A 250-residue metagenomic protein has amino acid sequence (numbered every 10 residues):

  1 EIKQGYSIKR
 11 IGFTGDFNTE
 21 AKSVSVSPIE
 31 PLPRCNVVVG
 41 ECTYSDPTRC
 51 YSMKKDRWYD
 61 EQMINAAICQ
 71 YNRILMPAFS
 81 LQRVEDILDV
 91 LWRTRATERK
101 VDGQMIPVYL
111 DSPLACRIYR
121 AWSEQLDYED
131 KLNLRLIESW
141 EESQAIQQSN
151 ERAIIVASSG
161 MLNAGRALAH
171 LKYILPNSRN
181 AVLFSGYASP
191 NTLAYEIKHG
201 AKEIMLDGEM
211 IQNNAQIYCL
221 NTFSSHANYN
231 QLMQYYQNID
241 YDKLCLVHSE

Functional and structural regions predicted by a protein language model:
E1-D86, V90-Q104: His/Asp/Glu-rich metal-coordinating catalytic cores of metallo-dependent phosphodiesterases/hydrolases acting on
R10-I11, V37, I154, A181 (+1 more regions): Structural motif
F17-E20, S45, G160-N163, I174 (+1 more regions): Short beta->alpha connector loops
E30-R34, V101-G103, Y173-S178, M210 (+1 more regions): Short, conserved loop/helix-junction motifs that constitute active-site signature segments in enzyme catalytic cores
D60-T192, V247: Hard-cation-handling environments
E61, G165-I174, S224-I239: A short, acidic, amphipathic alpha-helical segment used as a generic capping/interface helix at domain edges
E142-A145, G186, K198-G208: Long, charged, low-complexity intrinsically disordered regions
I204-Y235: Generic long, charged, amphipathic alpha-helical segments
